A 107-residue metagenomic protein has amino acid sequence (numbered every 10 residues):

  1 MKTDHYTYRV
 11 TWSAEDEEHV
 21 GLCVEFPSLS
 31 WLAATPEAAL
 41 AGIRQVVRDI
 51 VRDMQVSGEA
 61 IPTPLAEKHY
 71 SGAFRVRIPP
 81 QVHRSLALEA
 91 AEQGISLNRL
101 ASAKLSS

Functional and structural regions predicted by a protein language model:
M1-L22, F26, A41: N-terminal segment of the canonical double-stranded RNA-binding domain
M1-T7, R44-S107: Short, charged, surface-exposed hinge/linker loops at domain edges that act as mobile lids or interdomain connectors
E17, T35-A38, N98: Generic hydrophobic secondary-structure packing signal
E18-V20, W31-A33, L86: Short acidic, gly/pro-rich beta-turn/loop elements at beta-sheet edges and active-site/ligand-binding grooves
F26-A38: A short, exposed loop/beta-hairpin motif centered on an aromatic-Gly-Thr core
